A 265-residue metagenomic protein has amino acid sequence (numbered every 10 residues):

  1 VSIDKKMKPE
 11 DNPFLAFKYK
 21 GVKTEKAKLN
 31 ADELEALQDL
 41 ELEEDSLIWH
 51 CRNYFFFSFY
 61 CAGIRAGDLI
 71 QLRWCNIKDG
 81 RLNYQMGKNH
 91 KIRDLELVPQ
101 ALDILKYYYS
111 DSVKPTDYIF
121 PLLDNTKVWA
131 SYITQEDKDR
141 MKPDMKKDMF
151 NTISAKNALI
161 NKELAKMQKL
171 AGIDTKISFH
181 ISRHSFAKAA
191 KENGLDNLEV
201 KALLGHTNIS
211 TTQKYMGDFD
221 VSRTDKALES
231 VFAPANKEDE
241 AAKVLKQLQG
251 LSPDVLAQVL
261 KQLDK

Functional and structural regions predicted by a protein language model:
V1-P13, I64: N-terminal DNA-binding recognition helix of tyrosine site-specific recombinases/integrases
K20-H50: Long, amphipathic, Lys/Arg-enriched alpha-helical "connector/arm" segment
K28, M86-H90, L204-S230, N236-D239: Catalytic-site neighborhood detector that most strongly recognizes the C-terminal catalytic loop/helix of tyrosine
L34, V98-D174: Active-site/catalytic core of tyrosine-dependent DNA strand-transfer enzymes
D39, E43-S46, M141-S154, N161-A202: Short, basic (Lys/Arg/His-rich) helix/loop patches that form interaction surfaces in the mid-to-C-terminal regions
C61, Q71-Y107, P121, N125-T126: Conserved tyrosine-mediated DNA breakage-rejoining catalytic core shared by Y-recombinases
C75-R81, I173-T175, L195-K214: Short, polar N-cap/turn motifs at the start of nucleic acid-interacting alpha helices
D111-K114, L122-K147, E229-K265: C-terminal secondary-structure termini that scaffold catalytic or DNA-interacting sites
